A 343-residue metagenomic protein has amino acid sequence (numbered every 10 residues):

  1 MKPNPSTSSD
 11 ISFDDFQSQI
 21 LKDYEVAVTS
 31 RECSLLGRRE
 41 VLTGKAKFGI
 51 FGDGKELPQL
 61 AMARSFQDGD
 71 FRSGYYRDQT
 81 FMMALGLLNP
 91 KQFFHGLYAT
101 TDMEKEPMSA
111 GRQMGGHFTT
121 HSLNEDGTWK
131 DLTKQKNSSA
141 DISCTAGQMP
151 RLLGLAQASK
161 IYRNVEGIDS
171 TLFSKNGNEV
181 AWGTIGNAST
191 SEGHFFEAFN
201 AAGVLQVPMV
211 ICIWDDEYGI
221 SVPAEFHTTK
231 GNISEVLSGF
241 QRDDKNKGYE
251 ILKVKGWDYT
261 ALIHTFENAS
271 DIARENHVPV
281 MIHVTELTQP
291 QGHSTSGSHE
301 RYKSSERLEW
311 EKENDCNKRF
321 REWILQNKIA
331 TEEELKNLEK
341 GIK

Functional and structural regions predicted by a protein language model:
M1-K47, D68, Y76, Q326: Cofactor-/ligand-binding subdomain signature composed of acidic, glycine-rich, tryptophan-containing flexible loops
K2-P3, I272-G341: Glycine/aspartate-rich loop-and-adjacent alpha/beta segment that forms the canonical ThDP
R39, K45-V207, C212, P223-F240: Cofactor-binding active-site loop characterized by glycine-rich and histidine/acidic residues
Q79, D216-Y218, D258, V284-Q291: Glycine-rich beta-alpha junction loops
K160-R163, S174-E179, K230-N268, K312-G341: Conserved thiamine diphosphate
C212-I213, L252-K255, M281-T285: Short, conserved beta-strand edge motifs with alternating hydrophobic and charged residues
D216-A224, K247-K255, E300-E309, E334-L338: Short beta-alpha connecting loops at secondary-structure transitions that line or flank enzyme active sites
F226-D244, T288-S304: Flexible glycine/proline-rich, aromatic-decorated loop/lid segments
